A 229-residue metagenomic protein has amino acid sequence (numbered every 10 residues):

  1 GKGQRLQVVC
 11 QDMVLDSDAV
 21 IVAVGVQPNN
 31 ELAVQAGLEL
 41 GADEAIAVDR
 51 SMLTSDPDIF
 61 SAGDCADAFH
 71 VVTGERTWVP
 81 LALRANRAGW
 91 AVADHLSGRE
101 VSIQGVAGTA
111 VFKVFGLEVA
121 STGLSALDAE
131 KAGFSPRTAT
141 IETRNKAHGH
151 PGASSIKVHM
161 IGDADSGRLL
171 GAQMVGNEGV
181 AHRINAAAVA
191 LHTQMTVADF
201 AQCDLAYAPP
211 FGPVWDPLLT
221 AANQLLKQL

Functional and structural regions predicted by a protein language model:
G1-L6, A107, S154-I156: A short, compositionally biased
K2, D49, D163-S166: Short acidic-glycine loop/turn motifs at beta-strand connectors
Q4-V9, V14-D94, A186, A190: FAD-site-proximal beta/loop scaffold in flavoenzymes
V24, L117-T122, K131-L229: Flexible, glycine-rich terminal cap/loop adjacent to redox cofactors in electron-transfer oxidoreductases
L38, D67, D94-V101, F134 (+2 more regions): Generic secondary-structure signature for well-ordered alpha-helical cores
E39-D43, R99-A110, S135-A139: A short alpha-helix-loop-beta-strand transition element characteristic of N-terminal alpha/beta dinucleotide-binding
V48, A62-S125, F211-L229: A conserved FAD-binding loop/helix module that cradles the flavin
